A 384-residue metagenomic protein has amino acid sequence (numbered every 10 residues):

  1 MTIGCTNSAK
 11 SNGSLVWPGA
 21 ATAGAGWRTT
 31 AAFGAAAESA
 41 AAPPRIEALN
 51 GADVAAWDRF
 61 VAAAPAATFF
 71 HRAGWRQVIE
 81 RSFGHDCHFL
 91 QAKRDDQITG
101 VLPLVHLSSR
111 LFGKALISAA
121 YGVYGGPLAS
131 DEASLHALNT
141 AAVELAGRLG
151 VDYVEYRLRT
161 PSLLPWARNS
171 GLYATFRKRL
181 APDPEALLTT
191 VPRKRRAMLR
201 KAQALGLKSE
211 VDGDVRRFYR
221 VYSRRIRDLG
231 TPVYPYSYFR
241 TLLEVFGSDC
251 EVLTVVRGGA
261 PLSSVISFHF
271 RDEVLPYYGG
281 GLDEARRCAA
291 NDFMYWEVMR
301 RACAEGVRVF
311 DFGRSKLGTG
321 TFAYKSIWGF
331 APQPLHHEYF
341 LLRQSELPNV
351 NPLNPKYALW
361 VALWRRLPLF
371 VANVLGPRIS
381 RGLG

Functional and structural regions predicted by a protein language model:
M1-G34, Y124-G125, S130-K208: Acyl-donor-binding surface of acyltransferase catalytic domains
N7, N12, W27, G318-G384: C-terminal catalytic domain of photolyase/cryptochrome flavoproteins, centering on the FAD-binding pocket
A35-P43: Short, contiguous pre-domain boundary segments
P44-D95, L102-F112, L158-R287: A conserved beta-strand-loop-helix scaffold within acyl/acetyltransferase catalytic domains
D86, G150-D152, G306: Short loop/turn motifs at secondary-structure junctions
L90-L102, H106-L107, L111, G122 (+2 more regions): Aromatic (often tryptophan-rich) hydrophobic motifs at membrane interfaces
G113-A119: Short, flexible, mixed-charge acidic loops at enzyme active sites
A119-V123, Y219-Y222: Short, basic/glycine-rich phosphate-binding loops at helix/coil junctions that contact nucleotide phosphates
